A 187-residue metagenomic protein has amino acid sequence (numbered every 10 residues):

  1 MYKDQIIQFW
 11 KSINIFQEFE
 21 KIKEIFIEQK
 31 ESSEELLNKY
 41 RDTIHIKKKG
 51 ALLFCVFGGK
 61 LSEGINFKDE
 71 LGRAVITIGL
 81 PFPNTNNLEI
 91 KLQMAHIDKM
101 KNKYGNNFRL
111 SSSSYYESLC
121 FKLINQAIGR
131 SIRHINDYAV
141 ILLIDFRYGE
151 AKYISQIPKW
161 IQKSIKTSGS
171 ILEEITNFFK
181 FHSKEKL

Functional and structural regions predicted by a protein language model:
M1-L187: ASCE RecA-like P-loop NTPase motor cores that couple ATP hydrolysis to mechanical translocation on nucleic acids
